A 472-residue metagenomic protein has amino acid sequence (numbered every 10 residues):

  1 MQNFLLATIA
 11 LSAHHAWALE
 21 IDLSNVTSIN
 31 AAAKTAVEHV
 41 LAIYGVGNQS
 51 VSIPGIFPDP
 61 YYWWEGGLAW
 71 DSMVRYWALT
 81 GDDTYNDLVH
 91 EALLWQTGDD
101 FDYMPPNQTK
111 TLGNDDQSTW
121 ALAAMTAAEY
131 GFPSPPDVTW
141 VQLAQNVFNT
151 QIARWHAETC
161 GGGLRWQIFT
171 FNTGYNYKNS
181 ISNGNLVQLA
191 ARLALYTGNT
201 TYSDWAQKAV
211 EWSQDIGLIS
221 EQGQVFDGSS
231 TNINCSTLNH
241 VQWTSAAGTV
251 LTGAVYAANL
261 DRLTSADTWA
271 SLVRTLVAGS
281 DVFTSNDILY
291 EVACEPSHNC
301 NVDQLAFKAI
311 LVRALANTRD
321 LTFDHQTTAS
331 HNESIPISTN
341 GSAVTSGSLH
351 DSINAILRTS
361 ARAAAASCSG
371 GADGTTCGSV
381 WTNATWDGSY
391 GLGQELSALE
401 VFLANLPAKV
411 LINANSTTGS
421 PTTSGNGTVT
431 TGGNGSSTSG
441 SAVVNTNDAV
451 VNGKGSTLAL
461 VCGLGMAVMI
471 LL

Functional and structural regions predicted by a protein language model:
Q2-A18, L460-A467: Cleavable N-terminal signal peptides of Sec/SRP-targeted secreted and luminal proteins
L19-S118, A127, P136, K178 (+4 more regions): CBM-like carbohydrate-recognition segments
W77, A128-F132, A194-G198, A258-S265 (+3 more regions): Short coil/turn linking the two alpha-helices of tandem helical-hairpin repeats
H90-E91, W95-A190: Extended ligand-binding groove/face enriched in aromatic
N183, L189-T197, T201-A257: Active-site cradle of extracellular carbohydrate-active enzymes
T249-S285: Oxyanion-binding "anion nests"
